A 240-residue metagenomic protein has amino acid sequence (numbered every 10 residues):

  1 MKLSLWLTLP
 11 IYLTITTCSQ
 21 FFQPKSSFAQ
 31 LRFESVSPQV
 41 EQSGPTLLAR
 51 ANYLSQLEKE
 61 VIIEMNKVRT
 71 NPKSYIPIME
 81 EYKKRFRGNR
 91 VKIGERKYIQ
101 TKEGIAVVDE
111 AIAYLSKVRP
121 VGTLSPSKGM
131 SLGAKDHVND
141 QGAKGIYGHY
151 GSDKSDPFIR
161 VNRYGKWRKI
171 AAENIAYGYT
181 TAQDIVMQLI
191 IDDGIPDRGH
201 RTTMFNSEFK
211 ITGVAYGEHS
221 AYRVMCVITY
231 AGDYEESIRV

Functional and structural regions predicted by a protein language model:
M1-T8: Bacterial N-terminal signal peptides that target proteins for export
T8-Q20: Bacterial N-terminal signal peptides
Q30-S43: Nuclease and nuclease-like effector domains acting on nucleic acids or nucleotide cofactors
P45-T46, Y53: Short glycine/proline-centered loop/turn elements that form peptide/ligand docking sites
A51-Y164, R201, S207: Short, well-ordered surface patches within globular domains
S127-S237: A well-ordered secondary-structure block
